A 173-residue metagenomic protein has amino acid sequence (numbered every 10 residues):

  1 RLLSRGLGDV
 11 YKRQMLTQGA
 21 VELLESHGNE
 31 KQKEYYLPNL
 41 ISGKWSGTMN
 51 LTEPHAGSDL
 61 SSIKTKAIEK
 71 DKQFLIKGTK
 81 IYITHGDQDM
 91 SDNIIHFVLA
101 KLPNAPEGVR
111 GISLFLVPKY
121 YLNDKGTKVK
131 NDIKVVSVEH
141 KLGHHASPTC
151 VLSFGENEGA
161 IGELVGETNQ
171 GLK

Functional and structural regions predicted by a protein language model:
R1-Y11: Single conserved hydrophobic/aromatic residue that forms the stacking wall/gate of nucleotide- or nucleobase-binding
D9-V21, I41-G47, K80-I94: FAD-binding core of FAD-dependent oxidoreductases, characterized by glycine-rich FAD pyrophosphate-binding loops
E22-G28, S58-I63, G86-D89, N93-I95 (+4 more regions): Short acidic, glycine/serine/threonine-rich loops at helix termini
L24-E69, Q73-L75, I81-Y82: Gly/Pro-rich turn-and-neighbor structural signature
H55-S58, D87-D89, P106, K141-P148: Short Gly/Pro-enriched turn/cap motifs at secondary-structure boundaries
S62-E69, A100, L152, E156: Short beta-strand elements
Q73, K77-K130: A short core secondary-structure module
Y82, Y121-V136, P148-K173: A glycine-rich, basic-preceded beta-loop-alpha segment at the flavin cofactor/substrate interface of flavin-utilizing
